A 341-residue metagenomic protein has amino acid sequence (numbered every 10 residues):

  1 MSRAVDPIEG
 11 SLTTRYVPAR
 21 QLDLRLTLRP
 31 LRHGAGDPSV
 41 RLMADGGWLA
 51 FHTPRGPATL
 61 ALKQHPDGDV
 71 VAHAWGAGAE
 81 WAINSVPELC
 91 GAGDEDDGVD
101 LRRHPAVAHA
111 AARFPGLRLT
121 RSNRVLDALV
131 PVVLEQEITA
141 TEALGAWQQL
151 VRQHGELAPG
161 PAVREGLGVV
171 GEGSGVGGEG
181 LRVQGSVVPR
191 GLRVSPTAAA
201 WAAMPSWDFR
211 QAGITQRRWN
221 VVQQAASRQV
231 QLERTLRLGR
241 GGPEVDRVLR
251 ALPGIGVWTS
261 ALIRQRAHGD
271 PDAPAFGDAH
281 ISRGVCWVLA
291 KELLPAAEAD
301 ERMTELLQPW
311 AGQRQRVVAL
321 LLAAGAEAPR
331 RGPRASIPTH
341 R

Functional and structural regions predicted by a protein language model:
M1-R341: HhH-family (HhH-GPD) DNA N-glycosylase catalytic core used in base-excision repair
